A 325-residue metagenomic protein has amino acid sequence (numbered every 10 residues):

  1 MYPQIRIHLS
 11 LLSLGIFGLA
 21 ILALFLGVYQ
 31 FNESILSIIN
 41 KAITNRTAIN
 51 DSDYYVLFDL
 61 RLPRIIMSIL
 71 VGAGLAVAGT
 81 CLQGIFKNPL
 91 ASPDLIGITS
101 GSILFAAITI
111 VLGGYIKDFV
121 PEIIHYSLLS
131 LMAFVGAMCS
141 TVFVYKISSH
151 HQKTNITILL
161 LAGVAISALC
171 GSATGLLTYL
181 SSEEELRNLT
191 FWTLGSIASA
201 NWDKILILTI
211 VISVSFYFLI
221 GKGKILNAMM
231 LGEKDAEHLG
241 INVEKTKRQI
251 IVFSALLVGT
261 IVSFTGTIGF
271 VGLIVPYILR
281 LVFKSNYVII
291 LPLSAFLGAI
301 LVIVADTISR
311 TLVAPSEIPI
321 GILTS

Functional and structural regions predicted by a protein language model:
M1-S325: Alpha-helical transmembrane segments in inner-membrane proteins
